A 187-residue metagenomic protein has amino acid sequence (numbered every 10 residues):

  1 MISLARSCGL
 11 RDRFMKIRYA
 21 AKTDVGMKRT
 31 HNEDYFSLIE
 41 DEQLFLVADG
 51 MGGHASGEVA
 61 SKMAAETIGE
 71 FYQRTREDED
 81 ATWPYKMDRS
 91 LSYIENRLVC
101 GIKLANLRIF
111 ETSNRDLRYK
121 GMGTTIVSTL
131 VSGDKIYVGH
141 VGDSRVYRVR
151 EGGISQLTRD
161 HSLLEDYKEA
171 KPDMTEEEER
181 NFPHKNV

Functional and structural regions predicted by a protein language model:
I2-L4, G9-V187: PP2C/PPM-type serine/threonine phosphatase catalytic domain
